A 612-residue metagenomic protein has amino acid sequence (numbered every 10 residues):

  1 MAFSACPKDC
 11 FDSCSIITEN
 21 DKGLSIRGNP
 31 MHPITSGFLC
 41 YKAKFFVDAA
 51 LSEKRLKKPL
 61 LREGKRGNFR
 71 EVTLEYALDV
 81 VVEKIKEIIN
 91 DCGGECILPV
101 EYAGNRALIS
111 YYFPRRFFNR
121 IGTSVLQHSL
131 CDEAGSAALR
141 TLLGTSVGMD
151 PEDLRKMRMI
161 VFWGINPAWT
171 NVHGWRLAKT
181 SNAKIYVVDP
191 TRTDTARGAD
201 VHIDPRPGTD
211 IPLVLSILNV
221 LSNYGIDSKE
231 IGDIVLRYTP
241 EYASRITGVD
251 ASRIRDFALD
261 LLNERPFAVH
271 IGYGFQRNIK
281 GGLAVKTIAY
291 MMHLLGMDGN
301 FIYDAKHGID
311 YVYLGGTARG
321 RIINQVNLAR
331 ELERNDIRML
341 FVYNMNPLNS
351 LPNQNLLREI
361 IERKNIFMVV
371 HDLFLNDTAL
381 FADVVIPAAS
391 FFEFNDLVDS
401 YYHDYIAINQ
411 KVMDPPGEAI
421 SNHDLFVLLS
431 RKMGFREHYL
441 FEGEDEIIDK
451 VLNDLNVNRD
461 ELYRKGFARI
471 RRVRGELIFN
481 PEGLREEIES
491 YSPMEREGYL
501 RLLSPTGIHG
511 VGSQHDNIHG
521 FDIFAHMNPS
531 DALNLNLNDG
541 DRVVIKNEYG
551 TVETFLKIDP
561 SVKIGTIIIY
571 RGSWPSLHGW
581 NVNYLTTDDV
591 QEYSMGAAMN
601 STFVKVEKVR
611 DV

Functional and structural regions predicted by a protein language model:
M1-N223, D250-A251, Y343, L429-R431 (+1 more regions): N-terminal export/assembly segments and adjacent metallocofactor-ligating motifs of anaerobic energy-metabolism
A5, F11-S15, L357, R363-F367 (+2 more regions): Phosphate/diphosphate-binding loops
I109-K179, A183-Y186, T195, I211-L215 (+3 more regions): Extended redox/cofactor-interaction regions of prokaryotic respiratory oxidoreductases
P151, F392-P415, F426, S430: Glycine/threonine-rich phosphate-binding loop and adjacent beta-strand/alpha-helix elements that clamp
G198-A199, Y238-E241, H270-F275, I406-D414: Flexible glycine/proline-enriched surface loops and loop-helix/loop-strand junctions
I217, S228-L328, R469: Active-site phosphate/pyrophosphate-binding segments
P416-G466, N517-A525, S530-V612: Long, contiguous, secondary-structure-rich segments that constitute the structural scaffold of globular domains
